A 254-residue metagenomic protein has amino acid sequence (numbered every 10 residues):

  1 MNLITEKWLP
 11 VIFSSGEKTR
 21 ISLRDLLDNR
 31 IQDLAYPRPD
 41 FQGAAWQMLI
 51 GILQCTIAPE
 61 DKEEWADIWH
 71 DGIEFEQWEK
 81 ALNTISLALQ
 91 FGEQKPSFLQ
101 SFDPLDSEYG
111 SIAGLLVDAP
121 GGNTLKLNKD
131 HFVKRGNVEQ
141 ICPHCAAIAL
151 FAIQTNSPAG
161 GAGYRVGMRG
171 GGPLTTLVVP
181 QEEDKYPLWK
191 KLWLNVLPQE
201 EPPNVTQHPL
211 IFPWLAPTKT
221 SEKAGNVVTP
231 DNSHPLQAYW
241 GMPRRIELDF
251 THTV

Functional and structural regions predicted by a protein language model:
M1-L236, G241-R245, D249-V254: Conserved small-residue
